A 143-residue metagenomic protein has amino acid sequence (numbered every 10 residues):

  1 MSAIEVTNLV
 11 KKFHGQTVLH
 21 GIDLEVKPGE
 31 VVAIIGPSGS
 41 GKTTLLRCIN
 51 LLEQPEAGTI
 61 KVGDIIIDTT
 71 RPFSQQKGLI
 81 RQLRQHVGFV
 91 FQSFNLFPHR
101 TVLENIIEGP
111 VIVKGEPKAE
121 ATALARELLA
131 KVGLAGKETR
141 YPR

Functional and structural regions predicted by a protein language model:
I4, L19-G21, R84: Conserved structural motif at the start of ABC-family nucleotide-binding domains
Q16-T17, R81, G136: Short coil-to-beta microelement around the adenine-binding A-loop and adjacent beta1/P-loop entry of ABC ATPase
I35-P37: The feature captures the beta-strand-to-loop junction immediately N-terminal to the Walker
L46, H99-E108, Y141: Short coil-to-helix segment of the ABC ATPase nucleotide-binding domain corresponding to the Q-loop/switch region
N50: Helix-to-loop junction immediately C-terminal to a conserved catalytic motif
E56-T59: Conserved coupling/switch loops of ABC nucleotide-binding domains, chiefly the family-specific signature
D64-T69, I107, K118-K137: Conserved ABC ATPase "signature" region
I67-G88, K118-A119: ABC ATPase NBD coupling module
